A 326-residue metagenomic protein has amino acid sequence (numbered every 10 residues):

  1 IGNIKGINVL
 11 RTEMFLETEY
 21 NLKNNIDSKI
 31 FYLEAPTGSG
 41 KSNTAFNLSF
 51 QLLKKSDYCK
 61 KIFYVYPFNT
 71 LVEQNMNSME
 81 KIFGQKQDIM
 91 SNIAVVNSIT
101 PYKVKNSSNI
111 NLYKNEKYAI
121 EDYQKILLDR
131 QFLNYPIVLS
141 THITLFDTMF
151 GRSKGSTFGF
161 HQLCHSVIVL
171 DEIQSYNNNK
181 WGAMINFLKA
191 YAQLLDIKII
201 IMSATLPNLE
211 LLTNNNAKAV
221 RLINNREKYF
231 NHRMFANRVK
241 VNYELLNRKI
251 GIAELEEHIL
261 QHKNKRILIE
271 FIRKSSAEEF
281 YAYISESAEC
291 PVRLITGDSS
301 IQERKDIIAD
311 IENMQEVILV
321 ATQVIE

Functional and structural regions predicted by a protein language model:
I1-F31: ATP-dependent helicase/translocase motor core
D27-S49: Walker A/P-loop
C59-G84, V95-P101, N208, K274: Conserved Walker A/P-loop ATP-binding site and its immediately adjacent core in helicase/helicase-like ATPase domains
K61-Y64, F68-V72, H258-S285: Conserved strand-helix element at the start of the C-terminal RecA-like helicase core
K86-F150: Inter-Walker segment of RecA-like/P-loop motor cores
A94-N106, I272-S275, V292-D306, A321-E326: Conserved helicase motor
V138, H142-F146, S156-Y191: SF2 helicase catalytic motif II
T205-H262: Interdomain hinge/linker at the junction between the two RecA-like core domains of SF2 helicases
